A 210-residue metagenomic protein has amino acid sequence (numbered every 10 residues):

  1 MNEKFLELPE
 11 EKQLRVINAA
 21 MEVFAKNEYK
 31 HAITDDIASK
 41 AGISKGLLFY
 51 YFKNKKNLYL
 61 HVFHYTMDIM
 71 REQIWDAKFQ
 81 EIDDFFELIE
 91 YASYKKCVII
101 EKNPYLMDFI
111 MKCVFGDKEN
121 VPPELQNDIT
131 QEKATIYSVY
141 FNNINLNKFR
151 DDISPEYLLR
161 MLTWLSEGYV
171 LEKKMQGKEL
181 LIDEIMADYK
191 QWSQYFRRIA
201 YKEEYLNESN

Functional and structural regions predicted by a protein language model:
M1-E10, L206-N210: N-terminal intrinsically disordered/low-complexity leader segments
K12-A20, I37, L58, V62-T66 (+2 more regions): Generic hydrophobic, amphipathic alpha-helix propensity
R15, K26-N57, H61: Helix-turn-helix
A19-V23, I99: Short amphipathic alpha-helical elements of helix-turn-helix/winged-helix folds
H61, D76-K102, P155-L162, Y189 (+1 more regions): Hydrophobic alpha-helical connector segments
C97-Y137, Y157: Short secondary-structure transition hinges
V98, S138-N142, L146, L171 (+1 more regions): C-terminal peripheral helix-coil segments that are non-catalytic and often amphipathic
E124-D128, N145-T163, E184-M186, S209-N210: All-alpha amphipathic helical-bundle segments outside canonical DNA-binding/catalytic cores that form hydrophobic
